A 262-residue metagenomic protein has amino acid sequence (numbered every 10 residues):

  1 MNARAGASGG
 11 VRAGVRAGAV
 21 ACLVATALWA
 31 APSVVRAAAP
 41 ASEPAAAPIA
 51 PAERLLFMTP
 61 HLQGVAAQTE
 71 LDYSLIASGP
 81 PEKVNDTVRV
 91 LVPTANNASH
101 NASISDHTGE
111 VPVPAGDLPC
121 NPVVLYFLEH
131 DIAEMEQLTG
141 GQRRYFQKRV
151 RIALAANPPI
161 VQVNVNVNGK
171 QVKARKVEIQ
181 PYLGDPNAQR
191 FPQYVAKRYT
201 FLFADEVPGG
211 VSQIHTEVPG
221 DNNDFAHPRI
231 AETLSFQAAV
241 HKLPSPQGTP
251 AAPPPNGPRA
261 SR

Functional and structural regions predicted by a protein language model:
M1-G14: N-terminal secretory signal peptides that target proteins for export/translocation
R4, A27-L28, A95: N-terminal compositionally biased, intrinsically disordered segments and leader/signal-like regions
G18-A30: Bacterial N-terminal signal peptides
A31-A37: Sec/Tat signal peptide C-region and signal peptidase I cleavage site
A38-D117, G140-R262: Acidic, serine/threonine-rich low-complexity disordered tracts
N121-A133: Acidic/charged, solvent-exposed loop-and-adjacent secondary-structure segments enriched in E/D, K/R, S/T, and G/P
